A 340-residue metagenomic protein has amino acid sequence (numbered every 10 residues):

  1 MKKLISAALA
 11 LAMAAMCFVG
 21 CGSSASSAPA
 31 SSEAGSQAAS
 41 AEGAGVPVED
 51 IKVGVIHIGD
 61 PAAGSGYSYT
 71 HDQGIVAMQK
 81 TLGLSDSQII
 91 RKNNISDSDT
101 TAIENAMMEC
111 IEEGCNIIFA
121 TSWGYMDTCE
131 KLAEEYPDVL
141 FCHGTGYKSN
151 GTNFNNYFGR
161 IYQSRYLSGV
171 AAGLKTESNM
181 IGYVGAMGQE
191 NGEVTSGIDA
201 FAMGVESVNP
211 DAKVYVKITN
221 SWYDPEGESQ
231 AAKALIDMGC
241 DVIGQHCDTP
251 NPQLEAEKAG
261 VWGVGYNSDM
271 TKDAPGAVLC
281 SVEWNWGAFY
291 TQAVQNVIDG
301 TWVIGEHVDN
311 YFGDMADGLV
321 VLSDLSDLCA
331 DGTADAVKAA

Functional and structural regions predicted by a protein language model:
M1-L11: Positively charged n-region of N-terminal signal peptides that target proteins for export
M16-G20: C-terminal motif of bacterial Sec signal peptides marking the signal peptidase cleavage site
G22-S24: Bacterial signal peptide processing site
S27-A340: A residue-level marker of the well-folded mature domains of exported/periplasmic proteins
